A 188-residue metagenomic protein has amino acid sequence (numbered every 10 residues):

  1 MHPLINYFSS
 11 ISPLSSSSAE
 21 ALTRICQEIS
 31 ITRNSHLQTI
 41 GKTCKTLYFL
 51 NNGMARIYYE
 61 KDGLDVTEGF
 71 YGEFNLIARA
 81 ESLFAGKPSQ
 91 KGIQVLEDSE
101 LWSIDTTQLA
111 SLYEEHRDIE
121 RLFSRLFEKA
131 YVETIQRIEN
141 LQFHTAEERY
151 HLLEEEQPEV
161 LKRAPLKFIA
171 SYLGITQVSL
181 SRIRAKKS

Functional and structural regions predicted by a protein language model:
M1-Q27: Cyclic nucleotide-binding regulatory module and flanking cytosolic helices
Q27, M54-Y58, L76, E100-L101: Short beta-strand segments in beta-sandwich/barrel cores
N34, K45-R56, F74: Glycine- and acidic-residue-biased ligand/ion/polar-headgroup-sensing regions
L37-K42: Short phosphate-coordinating micro-motif centered on Lys-Gly-acidic
D62-I77: Short acidic-glycine-tyrosine-enriched beta hairpin
F84-I104, D118: Ligand-binding loop in jelly-roll beta-barrel domains
S89, Q108-T145: A small-molecule sensor/coupling module
H144-S188: Phosphate-/nucleic-acid-contacting segments
